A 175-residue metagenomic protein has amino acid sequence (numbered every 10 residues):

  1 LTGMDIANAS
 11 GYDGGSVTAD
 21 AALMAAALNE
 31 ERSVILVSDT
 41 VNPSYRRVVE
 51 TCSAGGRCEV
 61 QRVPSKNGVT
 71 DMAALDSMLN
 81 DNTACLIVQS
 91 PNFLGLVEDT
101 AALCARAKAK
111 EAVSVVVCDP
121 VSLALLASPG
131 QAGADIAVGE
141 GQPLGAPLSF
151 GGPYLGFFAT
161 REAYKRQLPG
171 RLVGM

Functional and structural regions predicted by a protein language model:
T2-A19: Short loop-beta-helix segment that forms the pyridoxal 5′-phosphate
S16-M175: Conserved PLP-enzyme active-site core in the AAT-like
